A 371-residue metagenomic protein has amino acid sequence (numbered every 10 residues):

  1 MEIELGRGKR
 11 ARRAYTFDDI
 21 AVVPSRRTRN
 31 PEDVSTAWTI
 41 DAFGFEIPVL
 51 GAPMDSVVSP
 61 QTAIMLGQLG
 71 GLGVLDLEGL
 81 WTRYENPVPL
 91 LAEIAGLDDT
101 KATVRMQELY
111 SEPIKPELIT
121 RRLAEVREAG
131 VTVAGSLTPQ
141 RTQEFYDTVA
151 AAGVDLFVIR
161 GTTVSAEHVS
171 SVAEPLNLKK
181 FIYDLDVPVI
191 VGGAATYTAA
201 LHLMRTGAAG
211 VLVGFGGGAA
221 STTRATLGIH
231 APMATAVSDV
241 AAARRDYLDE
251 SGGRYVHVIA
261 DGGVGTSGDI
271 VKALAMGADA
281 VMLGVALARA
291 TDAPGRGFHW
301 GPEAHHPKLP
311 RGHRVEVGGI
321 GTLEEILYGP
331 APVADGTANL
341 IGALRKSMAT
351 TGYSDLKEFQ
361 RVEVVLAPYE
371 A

Functional and structural regions predicted by a protein language model:
M1-R26, Y110-A124, G228-A260, G265-A371: Alpha/beta catalytic cores of nucleotide-metabolism and tRNA/nucleoside-modifying enzymes
M1-S251, H257, L287: Active-site entrance/lid segments in N-terminal catalytic domains of soluble metabolic enzymes
